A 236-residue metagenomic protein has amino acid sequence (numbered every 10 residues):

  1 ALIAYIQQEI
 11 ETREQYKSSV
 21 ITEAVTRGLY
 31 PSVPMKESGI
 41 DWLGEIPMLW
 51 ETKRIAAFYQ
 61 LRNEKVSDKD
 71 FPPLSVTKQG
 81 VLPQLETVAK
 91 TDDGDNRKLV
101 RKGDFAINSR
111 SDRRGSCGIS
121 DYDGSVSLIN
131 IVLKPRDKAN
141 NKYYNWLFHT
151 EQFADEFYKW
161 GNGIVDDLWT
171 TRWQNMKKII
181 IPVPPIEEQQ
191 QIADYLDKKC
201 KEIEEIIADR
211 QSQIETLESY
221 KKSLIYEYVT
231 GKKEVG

Functional and structural regions predicted by a protein language model:
A1-V33, V183-G236: Amphipathic alpha-helical coiled-coil/heptad-repeat segments
Y30-P31, G118-I119, I164-T170: Short beta-strand/turn micro-motifs at beta-sheet edges
E37-V66, Q190, Q213: Non-catalytic DNA-recognition/assembly elements of restriction-modification systems
G39, A56-K102: Sequence-specific dsDNA recognition surfaces
K69-K78, K98-L99, C117-L128, D137-K138: Short, surface-exposed loop/turn microsegments at beta-strand edges and helix-strand junctions
A106-I107: Hydrophobic beta-strand signal
R110, G124-I131, I164-Q190: A short glycine-rich beta-alpha junction/loop motif
S111-G115: Short, charged beta-turn/beta-strand-edge "cap" motif at the junction between a beta-strand and an adjacent loop
